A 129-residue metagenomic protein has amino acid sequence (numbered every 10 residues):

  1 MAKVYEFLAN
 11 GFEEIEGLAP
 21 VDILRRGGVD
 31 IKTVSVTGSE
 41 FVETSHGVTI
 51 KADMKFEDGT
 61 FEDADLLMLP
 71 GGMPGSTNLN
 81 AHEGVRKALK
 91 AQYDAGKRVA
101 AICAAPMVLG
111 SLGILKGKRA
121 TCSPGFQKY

Functional and structural regions predicted by a protein language model:
M1-V99, V108-G117, Q127-Y129: Extended, subdomain-level signal for the structured scaffold at the beginning of enzyme domains
I102-C103: Short, thiol/selenol-centered motifs that function as redox-active sites or metal-ligating centers
A120: Anionic-ligand binding patches
S123: Active-site-adjacent substrate-recognition loops and nearby beta-strands within hydrolase catalytic domains
